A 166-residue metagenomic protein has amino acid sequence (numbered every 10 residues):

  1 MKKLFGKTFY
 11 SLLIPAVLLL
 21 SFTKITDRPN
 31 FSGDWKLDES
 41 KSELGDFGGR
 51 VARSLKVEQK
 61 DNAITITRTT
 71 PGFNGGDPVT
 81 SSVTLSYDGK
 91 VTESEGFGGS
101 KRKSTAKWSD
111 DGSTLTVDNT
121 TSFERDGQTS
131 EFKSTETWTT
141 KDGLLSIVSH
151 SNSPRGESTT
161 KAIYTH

Functional and structural regions predicted by a protein language model:
M1-K3, S21-K24: Polar low-complexity intrinsically disordered regions
K2-L12: Bacterial N-terminal signal peptides that target proteins for export
Y10, L20, V148-H150: Intrinsically disordered, low-complexity segments enriched in Ser/Pro/Gly/Ala and basic residues
I14-F22: Hydrophobic h-region of N-terminal signal peptides that target proteins for export in Gram-negative bacteria
K24-H166: Hydrophobic small-molecule pocket/channel-lining residues, especially in calycin-type beta-barrels
